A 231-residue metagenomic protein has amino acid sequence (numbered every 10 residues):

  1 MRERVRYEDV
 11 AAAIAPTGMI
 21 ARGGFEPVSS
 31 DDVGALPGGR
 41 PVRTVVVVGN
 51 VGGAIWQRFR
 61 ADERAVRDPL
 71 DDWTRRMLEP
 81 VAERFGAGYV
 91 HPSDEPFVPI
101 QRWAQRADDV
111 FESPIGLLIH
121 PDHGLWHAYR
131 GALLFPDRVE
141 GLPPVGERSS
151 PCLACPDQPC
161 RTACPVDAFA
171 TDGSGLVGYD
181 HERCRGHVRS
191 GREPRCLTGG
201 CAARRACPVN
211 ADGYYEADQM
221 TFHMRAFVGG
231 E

Functional and structural regions predicted by a protein language model:
M1-E231: Non-ligating segments of multi-cofactor redox enzymes
